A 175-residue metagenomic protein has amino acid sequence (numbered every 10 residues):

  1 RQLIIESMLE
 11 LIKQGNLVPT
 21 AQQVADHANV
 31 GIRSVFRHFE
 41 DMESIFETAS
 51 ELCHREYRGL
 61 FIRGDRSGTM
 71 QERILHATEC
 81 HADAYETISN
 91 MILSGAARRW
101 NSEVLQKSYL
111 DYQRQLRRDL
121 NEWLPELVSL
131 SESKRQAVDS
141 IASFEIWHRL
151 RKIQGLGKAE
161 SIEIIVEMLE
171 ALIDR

Functional and structural regions predicted by a protein language model:
R1-L9, M42: Short, leucine-enriched amphipathic alpha-helices that occur as contiguous helical runs
E10-P19, D26, E47-A77: Amphipathic alpha-helical linker/stalk segments
Q23-H27, V35: Append "Primarily bacterial transcriptional regulators
R33-E40: Base-recognition residues in the alpha-helical recognition helix of bacterial helix-turn-helix
D41-E47: Short amphipathic alpha-helical segment with a characteristic S/N-K-E followed by hydrophobic residues
D83-S94, E103-Q136, E163-D174: Amphipathic alpha-helical packing segments from all-alpha helical-bundle domains
R135-K158, A171-R175: Amphipathic C-terminal alpha-helical segment
